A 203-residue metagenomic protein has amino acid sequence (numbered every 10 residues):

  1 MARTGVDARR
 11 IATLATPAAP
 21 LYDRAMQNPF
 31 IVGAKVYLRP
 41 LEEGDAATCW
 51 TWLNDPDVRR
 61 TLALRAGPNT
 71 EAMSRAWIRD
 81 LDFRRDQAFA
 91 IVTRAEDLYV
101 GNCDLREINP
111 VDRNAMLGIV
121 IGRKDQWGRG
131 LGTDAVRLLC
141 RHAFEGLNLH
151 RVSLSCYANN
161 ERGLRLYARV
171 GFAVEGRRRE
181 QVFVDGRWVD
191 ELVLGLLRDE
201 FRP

Functional and structural regions predicted by a protein language model:
A2-G5: Residue-identity detector for glycine
P17-R75, E200-P203: A short, well-structured alpha-helix characteristic of acyl/acetyltransferase catalytic modules
G67-Q126, H142, L197-F201: Acetyl-CoA-dependent GNAT
D97, G130, N160, G186: Conserved G/P- and acidic residue-centered "switch" motifs that form tight phosphate/ATP-binding loops in soluble
G122, G128-H142, E161-R169: Conserved acetyl-CoA-binding loop-helix of GNAT-fold acetyltransferases
E145-S155: Conserved GNAT acetyl-CoA-binding A-motif
S153-C156, A173-V189, V193: Conserved catalytic-core motifs of GNAT/GCN5-like acyltransferases
